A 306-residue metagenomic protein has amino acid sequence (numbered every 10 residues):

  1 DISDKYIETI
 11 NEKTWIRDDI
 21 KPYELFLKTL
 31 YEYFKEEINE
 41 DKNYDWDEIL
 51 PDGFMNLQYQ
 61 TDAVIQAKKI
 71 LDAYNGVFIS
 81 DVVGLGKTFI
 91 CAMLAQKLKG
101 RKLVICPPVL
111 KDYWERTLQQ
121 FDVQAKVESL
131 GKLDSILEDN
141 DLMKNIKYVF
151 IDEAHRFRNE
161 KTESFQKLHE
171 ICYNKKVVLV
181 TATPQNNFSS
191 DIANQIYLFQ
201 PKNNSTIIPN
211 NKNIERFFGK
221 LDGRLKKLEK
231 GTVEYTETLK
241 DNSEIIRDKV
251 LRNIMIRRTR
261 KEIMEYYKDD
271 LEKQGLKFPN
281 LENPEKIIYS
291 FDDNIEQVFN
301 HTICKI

Functional and structural regions predicted by a protein language model:
D1-V82, F89-K97: ATP-dependent helicase/translocase motor core
M55-G76, F121-K144: Conserved helicase/translocase P-loop NTPase motor core
G84, H155-R158, T183-Q185: Catalytic acidic motif of RecA-like/P-loop NTPases
I90-M93, K99-Q119, N186-S190: Conserved Walker A/P-loop ATP-binding site and its immediately adjacent core in helicase/helicase-like ATPase domains
A92, N187-F199, L251: PAPS/PAP-binding and catalytic site of the sulfotransferase fold
K99-R101, I146, Y173-K176, S190 (+1 more regions): Short glycine-/polar-rich loops that comprise or flank the Walker A/P-loop and associated switch/sensor motifs
V109-V127, F199-N203: Conserved helix-turn-beta segment of the N-terminal RecA-like "Helicase ATP-binding" lobe in SF1/SF2 helicases
L130-N145, E153-F157, K161-N174, L179 (+1 more regions): Inter-lobe coupling linker of SF2 helicases/translocases
